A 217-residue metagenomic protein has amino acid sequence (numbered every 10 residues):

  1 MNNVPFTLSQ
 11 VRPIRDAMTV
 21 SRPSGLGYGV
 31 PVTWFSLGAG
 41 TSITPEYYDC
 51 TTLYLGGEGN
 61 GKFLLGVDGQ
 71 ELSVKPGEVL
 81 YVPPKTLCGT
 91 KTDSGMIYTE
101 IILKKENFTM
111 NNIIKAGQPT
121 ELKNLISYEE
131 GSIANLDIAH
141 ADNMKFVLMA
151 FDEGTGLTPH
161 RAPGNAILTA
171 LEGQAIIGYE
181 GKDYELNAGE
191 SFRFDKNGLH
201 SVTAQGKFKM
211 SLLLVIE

Functional and structural regions predicted by a protein language model:
M1-P31, K75-P76, G95-N143: A short, N-terminal "cap"/entry segment at the start of jelly-roll beta-barrel domains of the cupin/DSBH fold
D16-V20, P31-Y48, G131-A134, K145-A162: Conserved short histidine dyad/triad with adjacent acidic residue
S36, Y47-F63, M149-D152, R161-I176: Short, conserved beta-strand element in jelly-roll/cupin
S42-I43, K62, V79-G89, G156-L157 (+2 more regions): Histidine-centered metal-chelating micro-motifs
C50-T90: N-terminal intrinsically disordered, low-complexity, charge/repeat-rich segments that act as generic
D68-P84, E180-N197: Short acidic-glycine-tyrosine-enriched beta hairpin
P84-F108, K196-E217: Ligand-binding loop in jelly-roll beta-barrel domains
